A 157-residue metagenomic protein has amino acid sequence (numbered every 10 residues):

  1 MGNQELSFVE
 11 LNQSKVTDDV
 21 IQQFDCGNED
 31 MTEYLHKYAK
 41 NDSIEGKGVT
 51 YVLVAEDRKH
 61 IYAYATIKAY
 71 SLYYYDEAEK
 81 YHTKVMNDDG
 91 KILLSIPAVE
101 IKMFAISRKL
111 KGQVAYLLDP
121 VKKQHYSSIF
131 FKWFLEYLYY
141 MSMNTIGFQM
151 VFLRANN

Functional and structural regions predicted by a protein language model:
M1-V121, W133-N156: Non-catalytic substrate-recognition and accessory regions of acyl/acetyltransferase enzymes
